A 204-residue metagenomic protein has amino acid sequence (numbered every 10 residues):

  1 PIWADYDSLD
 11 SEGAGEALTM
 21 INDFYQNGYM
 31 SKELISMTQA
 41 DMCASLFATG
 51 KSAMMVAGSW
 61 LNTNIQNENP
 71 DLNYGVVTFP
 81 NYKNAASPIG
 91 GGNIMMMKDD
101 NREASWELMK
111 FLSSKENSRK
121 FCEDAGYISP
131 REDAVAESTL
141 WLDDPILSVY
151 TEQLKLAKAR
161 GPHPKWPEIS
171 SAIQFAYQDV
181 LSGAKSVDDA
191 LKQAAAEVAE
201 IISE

Functional and structural regions predicted by a protein language model:
P1-W3, P88-M96, S148, I169-Q178: Periplasmic solute-binding protein
A4-I35, F79: Glycine-centered hinge/linker elements that transmit conformational signals in sensory and ligand-binding systems
N27-M30, L61, Q66-Y127, P164 (+3 more regions): Extracytoplasmic/periplasmic substrate-recognition and gating elements
E33-S45: Short helix-initiation/N-cap motifs at beta->coil->alpha
A40, A57-N62: Beta->alpha turn/N-cap motifs
F47, V187-A199: Short, well-structured alpha-helical segments that form the helix of a local strand-helix-strand
A48-A57, P70-L72: Alpha-to-beta junction loops
P70, Y74-V77, E123-F175, D179: Long, aromatic- and glycine/proline-rich binding clefts that accommodate carbohydrate-like moieties
